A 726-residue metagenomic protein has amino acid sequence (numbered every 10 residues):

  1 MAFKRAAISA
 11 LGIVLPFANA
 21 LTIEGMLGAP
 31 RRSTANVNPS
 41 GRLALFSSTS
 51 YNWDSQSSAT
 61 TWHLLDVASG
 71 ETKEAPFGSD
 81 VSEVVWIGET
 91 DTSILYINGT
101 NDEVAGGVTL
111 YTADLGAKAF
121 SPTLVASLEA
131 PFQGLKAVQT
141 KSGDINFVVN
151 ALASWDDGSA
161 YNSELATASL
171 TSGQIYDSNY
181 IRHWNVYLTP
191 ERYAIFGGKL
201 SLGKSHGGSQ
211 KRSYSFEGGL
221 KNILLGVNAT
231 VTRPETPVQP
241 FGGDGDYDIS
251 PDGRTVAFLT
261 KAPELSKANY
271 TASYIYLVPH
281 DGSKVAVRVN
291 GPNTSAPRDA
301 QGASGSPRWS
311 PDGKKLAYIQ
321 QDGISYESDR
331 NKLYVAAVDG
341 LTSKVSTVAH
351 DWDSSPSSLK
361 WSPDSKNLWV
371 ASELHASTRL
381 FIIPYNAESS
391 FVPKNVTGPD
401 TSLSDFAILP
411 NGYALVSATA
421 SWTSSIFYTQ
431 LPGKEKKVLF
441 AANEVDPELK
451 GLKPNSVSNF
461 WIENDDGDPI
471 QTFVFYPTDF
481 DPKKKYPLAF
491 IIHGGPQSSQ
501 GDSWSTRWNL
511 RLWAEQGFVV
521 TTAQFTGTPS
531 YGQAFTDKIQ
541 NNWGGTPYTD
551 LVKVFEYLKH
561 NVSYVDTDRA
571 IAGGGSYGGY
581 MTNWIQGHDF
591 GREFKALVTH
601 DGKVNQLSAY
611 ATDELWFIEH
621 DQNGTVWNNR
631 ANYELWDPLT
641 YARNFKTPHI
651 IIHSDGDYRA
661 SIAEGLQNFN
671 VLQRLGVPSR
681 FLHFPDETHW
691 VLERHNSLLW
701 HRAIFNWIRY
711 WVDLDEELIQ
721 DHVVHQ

Functional and structural regions predicted by a protein language model:
M1-A20: Fungal secretory targeting signals
E24-T60: Beta-strand-rich domains and repeat architectures in extracellular enzymes and scaffolds, especially beta-propellers
A29-A44, G78-I97, P122, A126-F147 (+11 more regions): Conserved beta-propeller blade repeats
D54-T60, D102-V108, Y187-E191, S266-S273 (+3 more regions): Short, solvent-exposed loop/turn segments at conserved positions within beta-propeller repeat blades
A59-T60, L152-G226, N269-V278, K332 (+2 more regions): Predominantly five- to eight-bladed beta-propeller fold
T61-V67, L110-G116, Y193-S201, A272-G282 (+3 more regions): Beta-propeller blade signature
A442-I571, G575-S576, T612: Cap/lid segment of the alpha/beta-hydrolase catalytic domain
N509, T522-Q726: Active-site-proximal cap/loop segments of hydrolase catalytic domains
